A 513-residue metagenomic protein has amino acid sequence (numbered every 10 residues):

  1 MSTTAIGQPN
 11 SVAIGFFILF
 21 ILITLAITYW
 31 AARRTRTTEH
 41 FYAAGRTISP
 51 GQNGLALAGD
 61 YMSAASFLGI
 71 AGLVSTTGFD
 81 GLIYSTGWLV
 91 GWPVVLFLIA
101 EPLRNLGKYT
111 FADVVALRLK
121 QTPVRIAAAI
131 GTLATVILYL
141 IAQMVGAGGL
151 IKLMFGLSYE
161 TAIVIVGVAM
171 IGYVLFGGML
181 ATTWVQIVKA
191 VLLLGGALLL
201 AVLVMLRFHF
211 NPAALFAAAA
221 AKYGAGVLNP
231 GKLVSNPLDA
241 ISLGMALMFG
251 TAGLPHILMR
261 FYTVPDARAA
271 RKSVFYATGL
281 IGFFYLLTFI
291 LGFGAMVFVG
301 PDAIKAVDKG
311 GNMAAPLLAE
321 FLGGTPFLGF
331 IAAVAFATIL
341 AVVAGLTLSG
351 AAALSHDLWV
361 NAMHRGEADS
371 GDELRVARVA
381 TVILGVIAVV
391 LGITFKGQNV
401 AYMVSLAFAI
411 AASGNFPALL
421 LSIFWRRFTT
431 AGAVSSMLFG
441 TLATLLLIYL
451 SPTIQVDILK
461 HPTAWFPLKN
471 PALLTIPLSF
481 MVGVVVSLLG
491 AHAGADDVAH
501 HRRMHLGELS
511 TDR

Functional and structural regions predicted by a protein language model:
M1-R513: Membrane-embedded helix-loop-helix hairpins and adjacent transmembrane boundary segments in multi-pass transporters
